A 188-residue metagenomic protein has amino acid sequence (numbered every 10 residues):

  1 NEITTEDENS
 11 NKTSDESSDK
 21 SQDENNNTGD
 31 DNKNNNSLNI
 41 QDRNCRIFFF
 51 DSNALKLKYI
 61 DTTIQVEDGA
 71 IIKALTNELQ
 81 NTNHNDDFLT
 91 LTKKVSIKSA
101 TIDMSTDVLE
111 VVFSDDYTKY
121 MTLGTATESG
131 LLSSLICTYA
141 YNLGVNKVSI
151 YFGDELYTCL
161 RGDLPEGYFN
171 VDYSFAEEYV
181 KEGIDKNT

Functional and structural regions predicted by a protein language model:
N1-T188: Bimodal "functional hotspot" detector
